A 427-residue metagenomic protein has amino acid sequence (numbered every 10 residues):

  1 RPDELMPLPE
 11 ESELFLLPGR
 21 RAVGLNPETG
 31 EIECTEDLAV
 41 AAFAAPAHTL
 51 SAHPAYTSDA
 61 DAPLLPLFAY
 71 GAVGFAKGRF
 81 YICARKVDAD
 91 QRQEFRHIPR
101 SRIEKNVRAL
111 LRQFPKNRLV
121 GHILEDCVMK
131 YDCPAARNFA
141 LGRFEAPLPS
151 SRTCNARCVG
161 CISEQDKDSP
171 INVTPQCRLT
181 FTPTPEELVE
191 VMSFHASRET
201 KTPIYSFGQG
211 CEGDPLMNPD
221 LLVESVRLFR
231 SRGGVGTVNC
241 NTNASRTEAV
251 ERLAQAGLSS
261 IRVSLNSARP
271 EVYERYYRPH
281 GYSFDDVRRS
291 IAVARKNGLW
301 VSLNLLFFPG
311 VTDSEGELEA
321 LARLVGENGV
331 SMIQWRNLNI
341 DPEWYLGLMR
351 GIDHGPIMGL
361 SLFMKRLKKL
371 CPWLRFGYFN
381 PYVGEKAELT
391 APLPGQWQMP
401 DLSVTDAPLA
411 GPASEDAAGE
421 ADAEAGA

Functional and structural regions predicted by a protein language model:
R1-N117, E319, R323-A427: Auxiliary Fe-S-binding modules of radical SAM enzymes
V120-F144: Short, charged low-complexity linear segments at domain edges
E145, P149, Q165-E224, R230-A249 (+2 more regions): Core AdoMet radical
C154, C158-C161, F207: Short cysteine clusters
G210-E212, N243-S245, N266-A268, L306-F308 (+2 more regions): Active-site beta-loop-alpha junctions enriched in small/polar residues
P219-G233, D285-N297, H354-F376: Alpha-helix-loop-beta-strand connector modules within alpha/beta enzyme cores
E248-L253, T312-V325: Catalytic cores of alpha/beta
R278-H280, S290-E317: Conserved strand-turn element in the central/C-terminal portion of the radical SAM core barrel that lines
